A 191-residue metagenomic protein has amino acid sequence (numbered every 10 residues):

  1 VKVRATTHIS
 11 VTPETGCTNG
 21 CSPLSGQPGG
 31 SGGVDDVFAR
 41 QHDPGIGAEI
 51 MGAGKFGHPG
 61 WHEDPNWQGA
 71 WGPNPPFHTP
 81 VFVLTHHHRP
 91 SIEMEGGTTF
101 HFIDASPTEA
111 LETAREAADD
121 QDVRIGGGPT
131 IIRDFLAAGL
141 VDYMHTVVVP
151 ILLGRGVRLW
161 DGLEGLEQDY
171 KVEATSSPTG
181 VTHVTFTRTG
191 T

Functional and structural regions predicted by a protein language model:
V1-T191: Enzymes that bind and transform nitrogen-containing heteroaromatic metabolites
